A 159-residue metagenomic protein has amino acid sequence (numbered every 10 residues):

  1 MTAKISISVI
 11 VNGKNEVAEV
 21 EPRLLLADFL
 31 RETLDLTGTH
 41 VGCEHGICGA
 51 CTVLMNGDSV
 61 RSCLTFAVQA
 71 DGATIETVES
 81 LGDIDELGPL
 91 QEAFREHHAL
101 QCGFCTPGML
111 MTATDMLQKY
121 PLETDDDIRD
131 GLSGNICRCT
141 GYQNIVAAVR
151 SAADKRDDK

Functional and structural regions predicted by a protein language model:
M1-K159: Signature of N-terminal electron-transfer/Fe-S-associated modules in redox systems
